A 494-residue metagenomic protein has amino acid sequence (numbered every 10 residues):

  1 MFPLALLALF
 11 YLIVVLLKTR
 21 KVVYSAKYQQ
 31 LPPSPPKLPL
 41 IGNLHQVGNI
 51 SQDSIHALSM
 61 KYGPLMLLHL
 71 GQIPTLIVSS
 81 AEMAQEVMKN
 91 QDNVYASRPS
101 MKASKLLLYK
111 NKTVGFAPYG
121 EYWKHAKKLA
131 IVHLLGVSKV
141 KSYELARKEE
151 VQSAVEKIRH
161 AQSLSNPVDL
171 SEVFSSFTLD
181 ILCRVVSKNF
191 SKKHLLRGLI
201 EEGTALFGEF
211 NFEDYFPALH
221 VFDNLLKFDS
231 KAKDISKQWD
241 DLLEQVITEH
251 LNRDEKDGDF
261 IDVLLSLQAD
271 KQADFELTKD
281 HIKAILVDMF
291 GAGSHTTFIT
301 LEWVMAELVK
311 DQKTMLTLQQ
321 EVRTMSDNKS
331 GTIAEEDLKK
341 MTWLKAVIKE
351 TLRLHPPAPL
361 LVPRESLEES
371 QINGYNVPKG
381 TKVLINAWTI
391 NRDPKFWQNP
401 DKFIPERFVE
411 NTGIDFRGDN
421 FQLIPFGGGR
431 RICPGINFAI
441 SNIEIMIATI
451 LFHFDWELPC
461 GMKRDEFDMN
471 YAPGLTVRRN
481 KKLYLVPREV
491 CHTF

Functional and structural regions predicted by a protein language model:
F2, F10-I13, S266, W456 (+1 more regions): C-terminal helix/juxtamembrane-tail motif
F2-N111, E121, H125, K148-E156: N-terminal membrane-proximal hinge/A-helix region immediately C-terminal to the signal-anchor transmembrane segment
K27, L31, I77-V87, N93-A96 (+6 more regions): Classical protein tyrosine phosphatase
L44-A57, K61-G63, D241, G331-Y375 (+3 more regions): Conserved cytochrome P450 K-helix E-x-x-R motif and the immediately C-terminal K′/meander segment
R98-L107, K141-L301, T317, N470: Cytochrome P450 heme-thiolate monooxygenase catalytic core
Q312-T314, I436-T476: Cytochrome P450 heme-binding "Cys pocket" and the immediately downstream C-terminal segment
E369, I385-I414: Conserved cytochrome P450 K-helix/beta-meander segment immediately N-terminal to the heme-binding cysteine loop
N411-I443, D468-A472: Cytochrome P450 heme-thiolate "Cys pocket" and heme-binding signature region
